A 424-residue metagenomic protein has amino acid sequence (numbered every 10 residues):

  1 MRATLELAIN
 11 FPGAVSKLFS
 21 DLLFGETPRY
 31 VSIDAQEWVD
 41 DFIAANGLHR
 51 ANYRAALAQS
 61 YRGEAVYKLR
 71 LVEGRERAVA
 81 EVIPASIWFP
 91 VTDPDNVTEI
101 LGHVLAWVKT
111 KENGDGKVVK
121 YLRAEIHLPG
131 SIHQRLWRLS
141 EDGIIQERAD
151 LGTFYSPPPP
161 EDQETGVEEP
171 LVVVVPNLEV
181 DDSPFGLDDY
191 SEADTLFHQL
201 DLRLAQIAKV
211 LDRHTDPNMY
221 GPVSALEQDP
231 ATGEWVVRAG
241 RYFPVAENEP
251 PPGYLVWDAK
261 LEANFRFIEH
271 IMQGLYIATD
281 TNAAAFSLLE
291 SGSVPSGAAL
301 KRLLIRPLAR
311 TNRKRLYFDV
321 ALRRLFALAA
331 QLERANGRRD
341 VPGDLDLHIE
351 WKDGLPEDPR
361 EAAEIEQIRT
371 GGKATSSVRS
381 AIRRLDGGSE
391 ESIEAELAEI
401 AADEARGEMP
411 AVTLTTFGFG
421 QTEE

Functional and structural regions predicted by a protein language model:
M1-I100, A411-V412, F417, E423-E424: Extended, helix-rich architectural segments
A56, S60-Y61, V66-F185: Extended, regular secondary-structure scaffolds
S60, D189, A193, N264 (+4 more regions): Active-site-proximal structural scaffolding
G152-R302, L345, P356: Extended, charged amphipathic alpha-helical segments
D201-A208, T215, M219, R406-E424: Glycine- and charge-rich intrinsically disordered segments
L275, L289-S296, A321, L328-H348 (+1 more regions): Active/binding-pocket-proximal capping segment
I305, A309, R313, V320 (+1 more regions): Extended amphipathic alpha-helical segments with heptad-repeat/coiled-coil character used for oligomerization, fusion
S380, L385-F417: Long, highly charged low-complexity segments enriched in Glu/Asp and Lys/Arg with interspersed Ser/Thr
